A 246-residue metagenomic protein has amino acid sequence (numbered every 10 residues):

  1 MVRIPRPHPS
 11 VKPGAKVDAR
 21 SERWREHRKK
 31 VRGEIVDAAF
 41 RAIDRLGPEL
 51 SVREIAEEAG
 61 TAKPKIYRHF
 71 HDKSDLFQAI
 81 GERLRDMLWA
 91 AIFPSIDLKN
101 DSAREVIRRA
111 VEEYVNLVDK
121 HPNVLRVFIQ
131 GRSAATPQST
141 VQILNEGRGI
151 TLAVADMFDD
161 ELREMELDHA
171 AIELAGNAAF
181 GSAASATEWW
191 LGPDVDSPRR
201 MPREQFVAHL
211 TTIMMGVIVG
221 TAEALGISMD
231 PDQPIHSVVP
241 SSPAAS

Functional and structural regions predicted by a protein language model:
M1-K30, H169, E223-S246: N-terminal intrinsically disordered/low-complexity leader segments
W24, V31-A38, S51, A175: N-terminal positioning helix adjacent to the helix-turn-helix/winged-helix DNA-binding module
K30-A39, I55, I80-L84, L88 (+1 more regions): Generic hydrophobic, amphipathic alpha-helix propensity
E34, R45-D75, A79: Helix-turn-helix
I43, F77-M87, A91, F128 (+1 more regions): Alpha-helical DNA-contacting segments of helix-turn-helix folds
I92-K99, F128-A135, T187-V195: Secondary-structure edge/capping motif, primarily at the C-terminal ends of alpha-helices and the immediately following
P94-N123, A179, V207: Hydrophobic alpha-helical connector segments
P137-R163, E173-E188, Q205-V219: Amphipathic alpha-helical packing segments from all-alpha helical-bundle domains
